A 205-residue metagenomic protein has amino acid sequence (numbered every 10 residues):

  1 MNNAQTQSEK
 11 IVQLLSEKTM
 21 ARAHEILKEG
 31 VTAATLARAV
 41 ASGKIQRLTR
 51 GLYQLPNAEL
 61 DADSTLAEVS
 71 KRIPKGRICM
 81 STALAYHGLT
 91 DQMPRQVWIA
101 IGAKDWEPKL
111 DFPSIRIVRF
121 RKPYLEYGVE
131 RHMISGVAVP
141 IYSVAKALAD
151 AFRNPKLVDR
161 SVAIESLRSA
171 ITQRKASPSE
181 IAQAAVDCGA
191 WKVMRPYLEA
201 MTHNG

Functional and structural regions predicted by a protein language model:
M1-N3: Charged, compositionally biased N-terminal leader segments and the immediate start of the first structured element
T6-E25, E29, T35, V40 (+1 more regions): Nucleic-acid-binding surface
G43-R50: A short, conserved structural fragment
